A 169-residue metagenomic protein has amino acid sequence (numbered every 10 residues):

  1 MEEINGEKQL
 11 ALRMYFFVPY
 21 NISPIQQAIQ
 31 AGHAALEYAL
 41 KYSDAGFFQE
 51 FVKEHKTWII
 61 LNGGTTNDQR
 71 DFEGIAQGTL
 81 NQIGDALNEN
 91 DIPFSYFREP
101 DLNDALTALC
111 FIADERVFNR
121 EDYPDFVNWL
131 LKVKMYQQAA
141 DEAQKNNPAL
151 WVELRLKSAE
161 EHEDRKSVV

Functional and structural regions predicted by a protein language model:
M1-G6, G46-Q49: Short beta-strand/turn micro-motifs at beta-sheet edges
G6-D44: Glycine- and Gly-Pro-enriched alpha-helical subdomains that act as flexible, kink-prone "lid/hinge" or packing modules
S43-V52, F97: Flexible, glycine/charged-enriched surface loops at secondary-structure junctions
Q49-N62: Short glycine-rich, basic-tinged beta-strand/loop micro-motifs
L61-A108, A113: Mid-chain, well-packed structural core segment of small domains
V133-E142: Low-complexity intrinsically disordered segments
P148-R165: Terminal intrinsically disordered, low-complexity, charge-rich regions
V168-V169: Conserved small/polar residues in nucleotide/adenosyl-binding loops
